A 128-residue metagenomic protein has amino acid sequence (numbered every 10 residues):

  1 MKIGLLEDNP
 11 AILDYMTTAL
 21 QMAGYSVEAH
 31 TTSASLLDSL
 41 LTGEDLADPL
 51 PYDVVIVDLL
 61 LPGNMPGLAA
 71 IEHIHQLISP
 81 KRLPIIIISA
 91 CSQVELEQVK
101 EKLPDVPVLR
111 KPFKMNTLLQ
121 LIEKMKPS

Functional and structural regions predicted by a protein language model:
E7: Conserved acidic carboxylate
P10-A34: Two-component/phosphorelay signaling modules centered on CheY-like receiver
A29-V54: Acidic, metal-coordinating helix/loop segments flanking the phosphotransfer/catalytic sites of two-component signaling
L50-D53, I78-P84: His-Asp phosphorelay/catalytic-motif detector in bacterial-type signaling
D58-L60: Active-site residues of response regulator receiver
P66-K81: Short amphipathic alpha-helix used as the core "switch/output" element in two-component signaling
F113-I122: C-terminal output helix
